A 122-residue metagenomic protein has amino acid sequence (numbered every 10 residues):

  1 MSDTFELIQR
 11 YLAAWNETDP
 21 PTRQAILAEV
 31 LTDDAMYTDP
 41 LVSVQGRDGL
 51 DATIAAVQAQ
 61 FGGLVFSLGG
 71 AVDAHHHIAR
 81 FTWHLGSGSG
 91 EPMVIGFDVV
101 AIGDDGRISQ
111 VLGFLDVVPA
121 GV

Functional and structural regions predicted by a protein language model:
M1-E6, V118-V122: Basic/polar N-terminal segments that are highly enriched at the extreme N-terminus, encompassing both cleavable
S2-D19: Short, aromatic-enriched amphipathic alpha-helices that serve as compact interaction elements
F5, T22-A25, E29-H77: A solvent-exposed, acidic/Ser-Thr-rich amphipathic alpha-helical stretch
Y11-W15, L27, L31, A35 (+2 more regions): Conserved N-terminal glycine/acidic-rich loop preference
L12, N16, L31, Q58 (+1 more regions): Generic secondary-structure transition motif, activating predominantly at the C-termini of alpha-helices
V57-V122: A beta-strand edge to alpha-helix "cap/lid" segment located at domain peripheries
